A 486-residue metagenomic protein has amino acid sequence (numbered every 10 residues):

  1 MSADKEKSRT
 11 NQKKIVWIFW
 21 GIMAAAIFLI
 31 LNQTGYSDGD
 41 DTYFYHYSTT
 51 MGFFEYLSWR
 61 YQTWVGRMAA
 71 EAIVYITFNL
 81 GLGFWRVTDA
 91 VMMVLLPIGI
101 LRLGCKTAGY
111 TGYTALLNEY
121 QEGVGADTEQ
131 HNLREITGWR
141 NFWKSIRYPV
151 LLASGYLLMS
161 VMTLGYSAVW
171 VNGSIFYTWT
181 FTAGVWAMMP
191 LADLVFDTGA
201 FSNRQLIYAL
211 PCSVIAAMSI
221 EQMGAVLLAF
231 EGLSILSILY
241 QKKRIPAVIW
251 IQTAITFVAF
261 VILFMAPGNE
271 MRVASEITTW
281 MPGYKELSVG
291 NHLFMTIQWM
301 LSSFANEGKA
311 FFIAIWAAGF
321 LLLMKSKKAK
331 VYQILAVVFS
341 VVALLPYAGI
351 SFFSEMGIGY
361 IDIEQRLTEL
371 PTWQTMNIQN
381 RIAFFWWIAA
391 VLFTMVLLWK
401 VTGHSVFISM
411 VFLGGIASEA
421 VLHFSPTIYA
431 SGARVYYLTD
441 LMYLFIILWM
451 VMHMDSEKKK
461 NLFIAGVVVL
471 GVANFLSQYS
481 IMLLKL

Functional and structural regions predicted by a protein language model:
M1-I27: Start-transfer (signal-anchor) and selected internal transmembrane alpha helices of multi-pass inner/ER membrane
L31-R86, Q222-A225, L239-L398, A417-R434 (+1 more regions): Transmembrane catalytic cores of multi-pass membrane glycosyltransferases and polysaccharide-assembly enzymes
V91-N141, Y148, W186: Transmembrane-helix motifs of polytopic, lipid-linked glycan transferases
L96-G104, A183-V195, A229-L236, W316-F320 (+2 more regions): Transmembrane alpha-helical segments
S145-A192, T375-T394, E419-I447: Membrane-interface micro-motifs in multi-pass membrane enzymes
D193-I215, W250-I251, K459-I464: Short hydrophobic alpha-helices at membrane interfaces in multi-pass membrane enzymes
R204-G232, F257-V258: Membrane-interface alpha helices of multi-pass inner-membrane proteins
I334-V341, V391-F412, I416, M454-S477: Signature aromatic-anchored transmembrane alpha helix within multi-pass, membrane-resident enzymes that catalyze glycan
